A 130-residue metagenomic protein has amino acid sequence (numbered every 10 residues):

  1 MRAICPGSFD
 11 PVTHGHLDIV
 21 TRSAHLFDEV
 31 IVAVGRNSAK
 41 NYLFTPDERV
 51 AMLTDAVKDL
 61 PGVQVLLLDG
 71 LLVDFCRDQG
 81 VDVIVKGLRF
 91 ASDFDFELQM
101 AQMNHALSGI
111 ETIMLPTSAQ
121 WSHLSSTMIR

Functional and structural regions predicted by a protein language model:
M1-R130: Nucleotidyltransferase catalytic core that binds NTPs
